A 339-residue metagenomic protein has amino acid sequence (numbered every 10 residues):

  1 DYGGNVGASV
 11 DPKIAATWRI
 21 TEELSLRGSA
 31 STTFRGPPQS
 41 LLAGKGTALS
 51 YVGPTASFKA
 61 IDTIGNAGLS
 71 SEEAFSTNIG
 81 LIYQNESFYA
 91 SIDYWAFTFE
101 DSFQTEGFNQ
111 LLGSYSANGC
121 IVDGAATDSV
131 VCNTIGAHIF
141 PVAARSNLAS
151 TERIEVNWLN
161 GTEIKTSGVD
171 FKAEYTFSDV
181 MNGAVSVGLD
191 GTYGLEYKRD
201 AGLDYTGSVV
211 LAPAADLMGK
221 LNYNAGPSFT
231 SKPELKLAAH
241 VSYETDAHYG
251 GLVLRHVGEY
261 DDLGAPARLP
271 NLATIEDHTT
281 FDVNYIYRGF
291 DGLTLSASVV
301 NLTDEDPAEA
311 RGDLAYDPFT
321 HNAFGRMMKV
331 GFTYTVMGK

Functional and structural regions predicted by a protein language model:
D1-N5, T33-P37, E86-F88, W95-D101 (+6 more regions): Structural signature of outer-membrane beta-barrel domains
D1-T17, A74, E244-V257: Surface-exposed extracellular loop regions of Gram-negative outer-membrane beta-barrel proteins
I14-A16, L26-T32, L41, Y83 (+6 more regions): Transmembrane beta-barrel strands of outer-membrane/channel proteins
E23-E72, Y89-S91, A96-S146, D261 (+1 more regions): Surface-exposed extracellular loop regions of Gram-negative outer-membrane beta-barrel proteins, predominantly
E23-L26, S87-A90, M181, V185 (+4 more regions): Repeated loop/turn-to-beta-strand initiation elements of outer-membrane beta-barrel proteins
G36-D93, F97-F99, I154-V169, E174-S178 (+3 more regions): Outer-membrane beta-barrel signature, preferentially recognizing the C-terminal barrel domain of Gram-negative
T98-D101, L195-K198, L254-A265, Y285-K339: C-terminal beta-signal and adjacent terminal beta-strands/loops of Gram-negative outer-membrane beta-barrel proteins
T98-F99, E106-G264: Gram-negative outer-membrane beta-barrel transporters
